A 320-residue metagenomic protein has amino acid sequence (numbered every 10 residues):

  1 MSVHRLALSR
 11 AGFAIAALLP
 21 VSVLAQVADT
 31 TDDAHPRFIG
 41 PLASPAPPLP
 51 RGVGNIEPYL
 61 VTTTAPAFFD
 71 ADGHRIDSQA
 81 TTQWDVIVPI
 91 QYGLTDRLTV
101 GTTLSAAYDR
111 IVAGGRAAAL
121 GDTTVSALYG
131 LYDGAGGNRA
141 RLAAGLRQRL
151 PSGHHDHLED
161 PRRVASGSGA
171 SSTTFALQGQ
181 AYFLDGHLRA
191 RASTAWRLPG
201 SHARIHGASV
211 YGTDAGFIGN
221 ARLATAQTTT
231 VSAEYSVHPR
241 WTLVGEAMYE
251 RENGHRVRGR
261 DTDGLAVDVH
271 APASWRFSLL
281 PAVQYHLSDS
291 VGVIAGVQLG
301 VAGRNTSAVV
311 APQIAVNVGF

Functional and structural regions predicted by a protein language model:
A25-A67, A135-R139, A143: Outer-membrane beta-barrel biogenesis signature
A28-T31, V61-V86, D160-A165: Surface-exposed strand-loop-strand hairpins of Gram-negative outer-membrane beta-barrel proteins
P45, I56-P58, V88-Y92, T102 (+8 more regions): Residues on the lipid-exposed face of transmembrane beta-strands in outer-membrane beta-barrel proteins
R51-T63, R163-D263: Detector for outer-membrane/organellar transmembrane beta-barrel domains, recognizing the amphipathic beta-strand
L60-P66, I76, L104-R110, L131 (+6 more regions): Transmembrane beta-strands of outer-membrane beta-barrel pores
T63-I76, A215-F320: Outer membrane beta-barrel transmembrane domains
T82-V86, R116-T123, A140, G167-T173 (+3 more regions): Residues that define the transmembrane beta-barrel architecture of outer-membrane proteins
R97-T102, G134-G137, G186-A190, R240-L243 (+1 more regions): Repeated loop/turn-to-beta-strand initiation elements of outer-membrane beta-barrel proteins
